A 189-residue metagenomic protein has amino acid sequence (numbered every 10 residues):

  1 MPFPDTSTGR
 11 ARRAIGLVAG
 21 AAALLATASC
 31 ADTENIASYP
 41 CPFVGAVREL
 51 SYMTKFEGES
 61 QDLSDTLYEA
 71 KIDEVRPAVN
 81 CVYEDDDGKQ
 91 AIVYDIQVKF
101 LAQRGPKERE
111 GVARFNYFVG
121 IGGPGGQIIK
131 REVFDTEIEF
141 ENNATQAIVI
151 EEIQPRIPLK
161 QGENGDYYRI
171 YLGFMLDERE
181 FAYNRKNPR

Functional and structural regions predicted by a protein language model:
F3-A19: Bacterial N-terminal signal peptides that target proteins for export
A26-S29: C-terminal motif of bacterial Sec signal peptides marking the signal peptidase cleavage site
A31-E34: Bacterial signal peptide processing site
A37-S60: Post-signal peptide N-terminal segment of mature Sec-exported envelope proteins
L63-E69, P77-Y94, R104-G111, A144-Q146 (+1 more regions): Short, solvent-exposed beta-strand/turn "edge" segments of beta-rich domains on protein surfaces
A113-Q127, F174: Extended low-complexity, serine/threonine- and proline-enriched intrinsically disordered segments
F134-Y168, R179: Short, solvent-exposed, Trp/other aromatic-anchored flexible loops in extracytoplasmic proteins
M175-N184: Short acidic/polar inter-strand loop motif in beta-rich domains
